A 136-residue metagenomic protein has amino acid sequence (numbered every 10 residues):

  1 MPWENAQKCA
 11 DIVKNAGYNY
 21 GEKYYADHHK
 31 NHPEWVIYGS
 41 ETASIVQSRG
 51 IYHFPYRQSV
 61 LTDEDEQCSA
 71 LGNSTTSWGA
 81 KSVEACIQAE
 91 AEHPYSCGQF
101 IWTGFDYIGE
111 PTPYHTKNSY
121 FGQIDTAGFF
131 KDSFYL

Functional and structural regions predicted by a protein language model:
M1-L136: Extended substrate-binding grooves/exosites of carbohydrate-active enzymes
